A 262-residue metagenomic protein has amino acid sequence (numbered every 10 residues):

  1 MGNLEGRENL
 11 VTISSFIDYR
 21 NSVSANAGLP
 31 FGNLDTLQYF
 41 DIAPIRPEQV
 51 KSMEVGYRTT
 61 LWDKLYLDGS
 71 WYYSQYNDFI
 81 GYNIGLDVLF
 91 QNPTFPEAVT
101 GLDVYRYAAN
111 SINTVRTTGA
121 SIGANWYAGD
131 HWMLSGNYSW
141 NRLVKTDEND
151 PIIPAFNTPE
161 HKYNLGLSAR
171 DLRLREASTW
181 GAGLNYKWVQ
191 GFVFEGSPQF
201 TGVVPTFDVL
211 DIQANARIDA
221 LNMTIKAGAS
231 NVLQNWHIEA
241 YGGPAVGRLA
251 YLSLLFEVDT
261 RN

Functional and structural regions predicted by a protein language model:
G2-V104: Membrane-embedded beta-barrel scaffold of Gram-negative outer-membrane proteins
E8-V11, L34-D41, G101-A109, T118 (+4 more regions): Extracytoplasmic loops and strand-loop junctions of Gram-negative outer membrane beta-barrel proteins
Q38, E48-V50, W62, V115-T117 (+3 more regions): Membrane-spanning beta-strands of outer-membrane beta-barrel proteins
D41-R46, A108-N113, G123, I152-F156 (+2 more regions): Outer-membrane beta-barrel domain signature
V50, E54, T117, S121 (+2 more regions): Short glycine/serine/threonine-biased micro-segments
W62, G129, D219-L221: Short strand-coil-strand connectors
D68-V193, L255: Gram-negative outer-membrane beta-barrel transporters
L134-S135, S139, P154-N262: Conserved C-terminal beta-signal and adjacent last beta-strands/turns of outer-membrane beta-barrel proteins
